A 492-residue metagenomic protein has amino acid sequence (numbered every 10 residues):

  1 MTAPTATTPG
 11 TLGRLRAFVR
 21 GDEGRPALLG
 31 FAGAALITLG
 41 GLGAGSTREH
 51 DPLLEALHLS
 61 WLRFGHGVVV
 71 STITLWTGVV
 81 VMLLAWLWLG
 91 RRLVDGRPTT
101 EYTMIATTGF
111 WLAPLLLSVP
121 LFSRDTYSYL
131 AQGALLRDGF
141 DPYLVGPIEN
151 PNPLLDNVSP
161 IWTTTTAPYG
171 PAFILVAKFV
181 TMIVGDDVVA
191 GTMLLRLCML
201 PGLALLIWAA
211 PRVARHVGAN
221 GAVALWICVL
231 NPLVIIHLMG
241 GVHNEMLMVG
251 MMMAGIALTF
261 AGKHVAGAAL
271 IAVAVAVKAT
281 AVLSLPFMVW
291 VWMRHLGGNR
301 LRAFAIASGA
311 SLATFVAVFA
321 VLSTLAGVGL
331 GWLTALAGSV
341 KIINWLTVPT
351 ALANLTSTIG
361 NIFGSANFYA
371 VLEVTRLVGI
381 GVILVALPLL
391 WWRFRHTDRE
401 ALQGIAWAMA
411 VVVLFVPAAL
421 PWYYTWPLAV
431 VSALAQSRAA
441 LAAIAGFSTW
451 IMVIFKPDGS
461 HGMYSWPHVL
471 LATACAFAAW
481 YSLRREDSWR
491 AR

Functional and structural regions predicted by a protein language model:
M1-L36, L53-P114, L402, R484-R492: Start-transfer (signal-anchor) and selected internal transmembrane alpha helices of multi-pass inner/ER membrane
A34, V81-G90, M193-V217, V385-W391: Transmembrane-helix motifs of polytopic, lipid-linked glycan transferases
R97-R196, L200: Intramembrane catalytic core of multi-pass membrane enzymes that act on lipidic substrates
P98-A106, A210-N231: Transmembrane-helix signature of polytopic, membrane-embedded enzymes that assemble or transfer cell-envelope glycans
L205-A209, M248-K263, M409: Specific aromatic-rich, kink-prone transmembrane helix
H216, G338-F415, S488-R492: Aromatic/glycine/proline-enriched transmembrane-helix motif characteristic of membrane-embedded glycan-assembly enzymes
S284-T314: Perimembrane helix-loop-helix junctions
A435-R492: Aromatic-enriched
